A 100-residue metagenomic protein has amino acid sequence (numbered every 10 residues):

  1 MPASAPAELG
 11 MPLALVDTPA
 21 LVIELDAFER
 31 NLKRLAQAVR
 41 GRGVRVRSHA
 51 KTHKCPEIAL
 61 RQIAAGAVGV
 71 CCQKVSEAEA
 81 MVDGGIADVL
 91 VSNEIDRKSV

Functional and structural regions predicted by a protein language model:
P2-A3, A27, V39: Active-site anion-handling motifs in enzyme catalytic cores
S4-I23: Generic N-terminal amphipathic, Lys/Arg-enriched alpha-helix
P12-V16, A36-R40, K54-L60: A short alpha-helix capping/helix-coil boundary motif
L25, E29-A36, A59, A78: Generic structural signal for well-ordered alpha-helices, preferentially at hydrophobic/aromatic core positions
F28, S99-V100: Adenylate-forming
K33-G43, I63-A64, V82-G85: Acidic (Asp/Glu)-rich catalytic clusters
H49-S99: Active-site-proximal beta-alpha core segment in soluble small-molecule metabolic enzymes
